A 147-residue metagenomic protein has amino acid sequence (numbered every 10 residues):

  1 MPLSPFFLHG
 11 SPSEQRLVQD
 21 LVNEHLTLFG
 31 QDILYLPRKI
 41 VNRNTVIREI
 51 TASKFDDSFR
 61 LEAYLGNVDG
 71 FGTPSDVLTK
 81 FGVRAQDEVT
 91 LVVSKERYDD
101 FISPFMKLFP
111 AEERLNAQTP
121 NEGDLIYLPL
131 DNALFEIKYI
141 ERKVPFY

Functional and structural regions predicted by a protein language model:
M1-V68, S75: Active-site-proximal polar cores
R43-E122, Y127-A133, K138-Y147: Short, conserved turn/kink motifs that form compact alpha/beta structural patches or helix kinks used as
